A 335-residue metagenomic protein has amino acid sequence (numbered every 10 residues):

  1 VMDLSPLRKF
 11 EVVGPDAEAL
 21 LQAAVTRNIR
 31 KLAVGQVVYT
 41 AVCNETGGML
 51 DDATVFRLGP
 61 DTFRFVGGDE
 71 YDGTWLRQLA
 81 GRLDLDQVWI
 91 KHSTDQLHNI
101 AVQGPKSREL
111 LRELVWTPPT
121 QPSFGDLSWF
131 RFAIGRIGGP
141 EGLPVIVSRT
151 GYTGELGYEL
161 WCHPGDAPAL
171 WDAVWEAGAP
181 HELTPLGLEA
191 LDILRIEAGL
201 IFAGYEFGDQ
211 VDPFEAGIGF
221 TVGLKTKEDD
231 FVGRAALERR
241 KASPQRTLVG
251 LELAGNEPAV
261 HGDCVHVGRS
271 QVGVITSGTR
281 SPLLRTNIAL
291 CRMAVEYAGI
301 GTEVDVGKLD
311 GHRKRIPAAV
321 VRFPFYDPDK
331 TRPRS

Functional and structural regions predicted by a protein language model:
V1-C43, G48: Acidic, proline/glycine-enriched N-terminal capping motif
F56-S335: Conserved, structured C-terminal
